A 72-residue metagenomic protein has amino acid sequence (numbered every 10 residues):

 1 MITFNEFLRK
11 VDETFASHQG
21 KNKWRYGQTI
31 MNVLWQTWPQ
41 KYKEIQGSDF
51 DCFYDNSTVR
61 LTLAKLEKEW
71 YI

Functional and structural regions predicted by a protein language model:
M1-I72: C-terminal alpha-helical interaction appendages
